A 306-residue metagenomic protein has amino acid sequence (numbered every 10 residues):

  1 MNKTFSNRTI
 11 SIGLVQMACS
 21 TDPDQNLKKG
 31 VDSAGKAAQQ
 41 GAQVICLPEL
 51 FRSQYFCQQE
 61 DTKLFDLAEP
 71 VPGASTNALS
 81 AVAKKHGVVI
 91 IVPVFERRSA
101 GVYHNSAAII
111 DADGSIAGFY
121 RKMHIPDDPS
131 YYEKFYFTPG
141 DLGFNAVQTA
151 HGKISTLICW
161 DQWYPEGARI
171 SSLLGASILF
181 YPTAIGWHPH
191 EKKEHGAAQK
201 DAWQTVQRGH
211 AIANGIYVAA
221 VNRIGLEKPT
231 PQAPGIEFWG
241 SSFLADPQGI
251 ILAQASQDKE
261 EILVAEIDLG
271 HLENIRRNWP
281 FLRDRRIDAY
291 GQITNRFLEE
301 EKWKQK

Functional and structural regions predicted by a protein language model:
M1-N2, K28-I45, E166-L173: Short amphipathic alpha-helices and their capping/turn segments at secondary-structure boundaries
K3-I12, A146-S155, I178: Beta-strand-turn-beta hairpins that frame and shape the catalytic cleft of phosphate-ester-processing enzymes
I12, I109-A117, A245-L252: Short, glycine-anchored, charge-dense loop/turn motifs used at functional sites
S20-P23, D32-F119, I185-G209, A213-N214: Cys-nucleophile CN-hydrolase/nitrilase-fold catalytic domain and related Cys-dependent amidase chemistry that acts on
A68-I91, K153, C159-I262: CN hydrolase (nitrilase-like) catalytic-core segments centered on the catalytic cysteine and neighboring Lys/Glu
S106, F119-R121, S241, Q254 (+1 more regions): Residue-level detector of high-confidence beta-strand sites
K122-Y136, K259-R277: A short, polar/charged loop-to-alpha-helix boundary motif
F144-L174, T183, L272-K306: Cysteine/selenocysteine-centered motifs that mediate thiol-based redox chemistry or coordinate metal-sulfur cofactors
